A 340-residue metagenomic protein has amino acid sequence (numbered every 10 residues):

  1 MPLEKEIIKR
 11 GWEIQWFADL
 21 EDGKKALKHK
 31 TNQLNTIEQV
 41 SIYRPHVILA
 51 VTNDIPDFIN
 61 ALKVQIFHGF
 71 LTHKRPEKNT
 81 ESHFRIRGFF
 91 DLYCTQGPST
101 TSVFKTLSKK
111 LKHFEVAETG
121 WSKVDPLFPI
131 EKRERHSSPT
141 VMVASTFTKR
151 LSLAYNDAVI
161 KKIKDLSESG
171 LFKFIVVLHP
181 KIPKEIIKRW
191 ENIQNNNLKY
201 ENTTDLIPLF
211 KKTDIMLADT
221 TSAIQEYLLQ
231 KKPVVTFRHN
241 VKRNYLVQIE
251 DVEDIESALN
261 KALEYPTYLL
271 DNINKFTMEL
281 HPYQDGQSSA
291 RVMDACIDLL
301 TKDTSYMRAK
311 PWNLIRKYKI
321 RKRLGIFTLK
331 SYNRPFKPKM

Functional and structural regions predicted by a protein language model:
M1-F128: Active-site and donor-binding regions of nucleotide-sugar-utilizing enzymes
L3-I8, V116-W190, Q284, A290: Conserved catalytic-core segment of nucleotide-activated headgroup transferases in glycan assembly
E13-D19, P45-V51, Y93, F174-I182 (+2 more regions): Short, hydrophobic beta-strand segments that form beta-sheet elements in well-ordered domains
L27-E38, N60-G69, W190-E201, K232 (+1 more regions): Active-site regions of enzymes building and remodeling cell-envelope glycoconjugates
L34-S41, I182-L229: Donor nucleotide-activated moiety binding/catalytic core segment of transferases that use nucleotide-activated donors
N53-F67, T203-L246: A donor-sugar binding/catalytic signature common to diverse glycosyltransferases and related nucleotide-sugar
R87, H113, E191, S222-Q284: Catalytic binding pocket for nucleotide-activated donors in carbohydrate/polymer assembly enzymes
S257, L263-M340: C-terminal amphipathic helix plus adjacent low-complexity, charged tail appended to glycosyltransferase catalytic
